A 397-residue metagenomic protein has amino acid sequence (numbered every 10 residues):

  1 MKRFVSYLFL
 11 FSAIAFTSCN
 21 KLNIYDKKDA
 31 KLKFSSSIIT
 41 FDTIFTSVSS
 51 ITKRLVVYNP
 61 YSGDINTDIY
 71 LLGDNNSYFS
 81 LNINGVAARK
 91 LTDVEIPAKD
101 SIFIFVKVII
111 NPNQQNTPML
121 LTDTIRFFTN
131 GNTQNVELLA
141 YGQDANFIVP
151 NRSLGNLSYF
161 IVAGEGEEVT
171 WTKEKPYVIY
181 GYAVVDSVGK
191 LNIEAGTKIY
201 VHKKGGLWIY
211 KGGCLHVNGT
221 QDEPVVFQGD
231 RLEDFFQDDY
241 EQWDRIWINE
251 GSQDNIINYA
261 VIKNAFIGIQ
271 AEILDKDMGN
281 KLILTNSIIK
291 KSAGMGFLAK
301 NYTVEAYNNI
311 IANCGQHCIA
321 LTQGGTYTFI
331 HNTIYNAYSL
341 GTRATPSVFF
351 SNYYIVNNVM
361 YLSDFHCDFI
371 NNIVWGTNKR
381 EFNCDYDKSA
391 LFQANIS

Functional and structural regions predicted by a protein language model:
F4-I14: Sec-dependent N-terminal signal peptides
F16-S18: C-terminal motif of bacterial Sec signal peptides marking the signal peptidase cleavage site
N20-D26, L32, S36-T43, V48-S50 (+2 more regions): Beta-strand/loop edge motif enriched in small/polar residues
S50-T52, S62-T67: Short acidic/proline- and small/hydrophobic-mixed sequence motifs that coincide with surface turns and coil-to-beta
V57-Y61: Asparagine-centered strand-capping/turn motif at beta-strand->loop junctions
I69-Y70, L121: Short coil/turn segments at secondary-structure boundaries
L72-K90: Short, solvent-exposed loop/linker segments at beta-strand-coil boundaries, enriched for Pro/Gly and Ser/Thr
